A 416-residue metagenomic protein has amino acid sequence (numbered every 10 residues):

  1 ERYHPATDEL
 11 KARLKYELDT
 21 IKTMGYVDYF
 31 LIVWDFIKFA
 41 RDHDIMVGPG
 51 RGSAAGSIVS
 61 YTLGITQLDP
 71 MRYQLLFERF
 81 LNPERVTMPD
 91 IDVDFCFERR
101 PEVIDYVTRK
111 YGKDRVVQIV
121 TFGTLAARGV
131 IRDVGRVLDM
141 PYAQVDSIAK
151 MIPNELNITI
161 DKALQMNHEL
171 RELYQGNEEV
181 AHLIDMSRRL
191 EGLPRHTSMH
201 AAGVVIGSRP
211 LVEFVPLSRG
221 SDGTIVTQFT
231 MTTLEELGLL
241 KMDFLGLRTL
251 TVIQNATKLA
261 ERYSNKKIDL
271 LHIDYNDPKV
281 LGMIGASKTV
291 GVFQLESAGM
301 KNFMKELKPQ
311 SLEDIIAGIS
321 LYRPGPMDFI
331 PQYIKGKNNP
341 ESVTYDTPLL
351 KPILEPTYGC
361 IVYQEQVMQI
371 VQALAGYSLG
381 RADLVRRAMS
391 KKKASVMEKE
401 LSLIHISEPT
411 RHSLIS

Functional and structural regions predicted by a protein language model:
E1-S407, R411, S416: Alpha-helical scaffold/interaction cores of sigma-54-like transcription cofactors and many family A DNA polymerases
